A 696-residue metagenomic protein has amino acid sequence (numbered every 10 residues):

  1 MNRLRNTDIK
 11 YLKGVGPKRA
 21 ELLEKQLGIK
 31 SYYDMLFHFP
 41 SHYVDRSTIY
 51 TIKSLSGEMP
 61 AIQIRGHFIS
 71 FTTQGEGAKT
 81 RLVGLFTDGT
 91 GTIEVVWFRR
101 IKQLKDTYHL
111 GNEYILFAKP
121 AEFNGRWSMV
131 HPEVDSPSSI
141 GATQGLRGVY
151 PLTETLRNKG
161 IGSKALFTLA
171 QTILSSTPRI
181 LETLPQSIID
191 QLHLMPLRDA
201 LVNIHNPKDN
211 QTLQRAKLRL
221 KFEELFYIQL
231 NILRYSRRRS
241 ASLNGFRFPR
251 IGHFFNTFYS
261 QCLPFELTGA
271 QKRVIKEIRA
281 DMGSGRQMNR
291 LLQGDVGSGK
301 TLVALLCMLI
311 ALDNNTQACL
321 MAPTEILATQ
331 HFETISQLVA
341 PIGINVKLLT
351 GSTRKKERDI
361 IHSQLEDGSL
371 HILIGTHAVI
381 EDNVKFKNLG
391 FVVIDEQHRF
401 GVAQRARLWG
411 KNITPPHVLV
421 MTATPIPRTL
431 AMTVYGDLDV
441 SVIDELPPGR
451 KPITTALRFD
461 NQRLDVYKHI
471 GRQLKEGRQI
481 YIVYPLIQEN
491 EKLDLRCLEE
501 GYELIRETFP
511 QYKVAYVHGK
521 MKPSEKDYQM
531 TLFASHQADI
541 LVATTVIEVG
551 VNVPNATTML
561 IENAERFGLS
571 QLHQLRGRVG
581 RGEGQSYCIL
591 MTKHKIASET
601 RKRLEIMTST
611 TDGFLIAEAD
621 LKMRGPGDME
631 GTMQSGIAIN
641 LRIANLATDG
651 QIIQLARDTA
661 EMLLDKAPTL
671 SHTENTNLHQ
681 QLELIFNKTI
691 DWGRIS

Functional and structural regions predicted by a protein language model:
E21-L22, F246-L292: Conserved pre-motif I regulatory segment
H38-I69: OB-fold nucleic-acid-binding modules
H67, K119-P120, N231, A564 (+1 more regions): Short, surface-exposed secondary-structure boundary micro-motifs
Q74-C262: Upstream accessory/linker segments immediately N-terminal to the RecA-like ATPase cores of bacterial MutS and a subset
S128-P132, P137, F391, R405-W409 (+9 more regions): N-terminal cationic and glycine-rich segments that engage phosphates or anionic surfaces
R273, S284-I606, K666-T669: Inter-lobe coupling/hinge segments of SF2-like helicase ATPases
Q511, M530-L541, I547-P554, M559-E562 (+4 more regions): Accessory helical-bundle/CTD segments and flexible terminal tails appended to RecA-like ATPase motors
